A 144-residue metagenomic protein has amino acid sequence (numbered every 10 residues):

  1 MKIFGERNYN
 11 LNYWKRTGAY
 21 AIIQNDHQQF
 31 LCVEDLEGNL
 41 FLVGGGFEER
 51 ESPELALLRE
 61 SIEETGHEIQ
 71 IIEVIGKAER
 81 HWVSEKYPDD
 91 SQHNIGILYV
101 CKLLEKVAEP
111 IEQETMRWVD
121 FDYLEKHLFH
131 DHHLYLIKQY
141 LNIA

Functional and structural regions predicted by a protein language model:
M1-Y20, D26: Acidic, metal-coordinating catalytic segment for phosphate/diphosphate chemistry, firing primarily on the Nudix
L11-K15, P88-I95, Q113: A generic structural micro-feature
A21, V74, Y99-C101: A structural signal for short, well-ordered beta-strand segments
I23-Q24, C32, C101, W118: Conserved hydrophobic "DFG−1" position in protein kinase catalytic cores
N25-H67: Conserved Nudix-box catalytic region and its N-terminal flanking loop in Nudix hydrolases and closely related
E68-K77: A short coil-to-beta-strand element that immediately follows conserved catalytic motifs
A78-V107: Active-site-adjacent beta-strand/loop module that shapes the phosphate/pyrophosphate-binding cleft
V100, A108-Q139: NUDIX/MutT-family hydrolases
